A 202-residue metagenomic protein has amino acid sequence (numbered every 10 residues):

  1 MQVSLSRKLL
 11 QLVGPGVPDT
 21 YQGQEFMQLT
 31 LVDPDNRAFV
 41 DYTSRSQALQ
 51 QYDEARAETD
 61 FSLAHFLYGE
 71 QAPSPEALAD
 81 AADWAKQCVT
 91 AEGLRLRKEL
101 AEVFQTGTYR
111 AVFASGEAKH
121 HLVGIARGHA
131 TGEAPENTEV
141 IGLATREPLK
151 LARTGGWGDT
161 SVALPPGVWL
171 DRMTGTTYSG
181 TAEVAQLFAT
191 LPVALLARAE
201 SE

Functional and structural regions predicted by a protein language model:
M1-E202: Carbohydrate-interacting/catalytic domains
